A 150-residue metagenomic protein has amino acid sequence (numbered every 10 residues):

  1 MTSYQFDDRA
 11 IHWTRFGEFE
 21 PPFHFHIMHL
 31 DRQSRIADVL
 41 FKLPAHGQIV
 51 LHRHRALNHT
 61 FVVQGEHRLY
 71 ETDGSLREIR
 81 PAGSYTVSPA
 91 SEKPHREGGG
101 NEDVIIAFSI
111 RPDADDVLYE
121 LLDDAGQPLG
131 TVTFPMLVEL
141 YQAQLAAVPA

Functional and structural regions predicted by a protein language model:
M1-R35, L121-A150: A short, N-terminal "cap"/entry segment at the start of jelly-roll beta-barrel domains of the cupin/DSBH fold
R32, D73-K93: Short acidic-glycine-tyrosine-enriched beta hairpin
R35-R53, A90-E92: Conserved short histidine dyad/triad with adjacent acidic residue
A45, H54-D73: Glycine- and acidic-residue-biased ligand/ion/polar-headgroup-sensing regions
Q48, H59, S84-Y85: Residue-level marker of beta-strand positions
T86-V87, N101-Y119: A short hydrophobic beta-strand segment most commonly corresponding to one strand of the jelly-roll/cupin
A90-E92, E97, R111: Short, surface-exposed secondary-structure boundary micro-motifs
